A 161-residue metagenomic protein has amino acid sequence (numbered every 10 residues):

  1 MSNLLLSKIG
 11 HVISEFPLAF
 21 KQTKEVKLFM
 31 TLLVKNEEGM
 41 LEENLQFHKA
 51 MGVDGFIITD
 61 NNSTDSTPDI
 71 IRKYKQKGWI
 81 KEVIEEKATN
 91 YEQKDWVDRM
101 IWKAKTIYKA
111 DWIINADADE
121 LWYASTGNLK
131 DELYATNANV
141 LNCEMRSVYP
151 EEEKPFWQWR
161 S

Functional and structural regions predicted by a protein language model:
M1-Q46: N-proximal low-complexity "stem/linker" segments adjacent to membrane-targeting elements
S2-S14, D95-V97, A124-S161: Catalytic-site signature of metal-activated, phosphate-bearing donor transferases, centered on the GT-A/GT-A-like
Q46-G55: Short, acidic, metal-binding catalytic loop of nucleotide-sugar glycosyltransferases
D54, D111, N139: Short acidic/polar active-site loop segments enriched in Thr and Asp
D54-N62, V83-E86: Short beta-strand/loop segment that forms part of the nucleotide-sugar
P68-W112: Active-site-proximal specificity loops/subdomain of glycosyltransferases
K109-Y123: Short beta-strand-to-loop acidic/aromatic patch adjacent to the donor-nucleotide binding site
